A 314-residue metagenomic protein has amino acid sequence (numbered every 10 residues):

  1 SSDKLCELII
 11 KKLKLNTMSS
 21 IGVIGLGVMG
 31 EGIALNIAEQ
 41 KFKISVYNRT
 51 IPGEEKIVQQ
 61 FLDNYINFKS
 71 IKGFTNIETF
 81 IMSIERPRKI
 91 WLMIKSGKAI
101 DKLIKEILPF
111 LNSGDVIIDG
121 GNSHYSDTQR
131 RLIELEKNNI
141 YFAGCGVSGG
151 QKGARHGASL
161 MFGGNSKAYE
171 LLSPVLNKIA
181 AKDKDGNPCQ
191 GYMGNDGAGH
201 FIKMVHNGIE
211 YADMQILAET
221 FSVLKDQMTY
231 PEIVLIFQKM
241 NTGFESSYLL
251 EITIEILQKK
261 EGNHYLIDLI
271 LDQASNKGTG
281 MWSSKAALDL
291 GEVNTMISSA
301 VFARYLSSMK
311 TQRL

Functional and structural regions predicted by a protein language model:
S1-T17: N-terminal amphipathic/basic-hydrophobic helices that include classical n-h-c signal peptides and signal-anchor
N16-T75, T79, R88, F110 (+2 more regions): NAD(P)+-binding Rossmann beta1-loop-alpha1 motif at the extreme N-terminus of oxidoreductases
Q40, N138, L290: Conserved dinucleotide-binding and phosphotransfer motif residues
I44, F142-A143, N294: Hydrophobic beta-strand scaffold residues
I77-K137, Y141: Rossmann-fold NAD(P) dinucleotide-binding segment
D101-L103, I118, H124-L235, T242-L269 (+1 more regions): Rossmann-fold dinucleotide-binding core
D272, N276-L314: A conserved active-site cap/scaffold subdomain adjacent to cofactor or substrate pockets
